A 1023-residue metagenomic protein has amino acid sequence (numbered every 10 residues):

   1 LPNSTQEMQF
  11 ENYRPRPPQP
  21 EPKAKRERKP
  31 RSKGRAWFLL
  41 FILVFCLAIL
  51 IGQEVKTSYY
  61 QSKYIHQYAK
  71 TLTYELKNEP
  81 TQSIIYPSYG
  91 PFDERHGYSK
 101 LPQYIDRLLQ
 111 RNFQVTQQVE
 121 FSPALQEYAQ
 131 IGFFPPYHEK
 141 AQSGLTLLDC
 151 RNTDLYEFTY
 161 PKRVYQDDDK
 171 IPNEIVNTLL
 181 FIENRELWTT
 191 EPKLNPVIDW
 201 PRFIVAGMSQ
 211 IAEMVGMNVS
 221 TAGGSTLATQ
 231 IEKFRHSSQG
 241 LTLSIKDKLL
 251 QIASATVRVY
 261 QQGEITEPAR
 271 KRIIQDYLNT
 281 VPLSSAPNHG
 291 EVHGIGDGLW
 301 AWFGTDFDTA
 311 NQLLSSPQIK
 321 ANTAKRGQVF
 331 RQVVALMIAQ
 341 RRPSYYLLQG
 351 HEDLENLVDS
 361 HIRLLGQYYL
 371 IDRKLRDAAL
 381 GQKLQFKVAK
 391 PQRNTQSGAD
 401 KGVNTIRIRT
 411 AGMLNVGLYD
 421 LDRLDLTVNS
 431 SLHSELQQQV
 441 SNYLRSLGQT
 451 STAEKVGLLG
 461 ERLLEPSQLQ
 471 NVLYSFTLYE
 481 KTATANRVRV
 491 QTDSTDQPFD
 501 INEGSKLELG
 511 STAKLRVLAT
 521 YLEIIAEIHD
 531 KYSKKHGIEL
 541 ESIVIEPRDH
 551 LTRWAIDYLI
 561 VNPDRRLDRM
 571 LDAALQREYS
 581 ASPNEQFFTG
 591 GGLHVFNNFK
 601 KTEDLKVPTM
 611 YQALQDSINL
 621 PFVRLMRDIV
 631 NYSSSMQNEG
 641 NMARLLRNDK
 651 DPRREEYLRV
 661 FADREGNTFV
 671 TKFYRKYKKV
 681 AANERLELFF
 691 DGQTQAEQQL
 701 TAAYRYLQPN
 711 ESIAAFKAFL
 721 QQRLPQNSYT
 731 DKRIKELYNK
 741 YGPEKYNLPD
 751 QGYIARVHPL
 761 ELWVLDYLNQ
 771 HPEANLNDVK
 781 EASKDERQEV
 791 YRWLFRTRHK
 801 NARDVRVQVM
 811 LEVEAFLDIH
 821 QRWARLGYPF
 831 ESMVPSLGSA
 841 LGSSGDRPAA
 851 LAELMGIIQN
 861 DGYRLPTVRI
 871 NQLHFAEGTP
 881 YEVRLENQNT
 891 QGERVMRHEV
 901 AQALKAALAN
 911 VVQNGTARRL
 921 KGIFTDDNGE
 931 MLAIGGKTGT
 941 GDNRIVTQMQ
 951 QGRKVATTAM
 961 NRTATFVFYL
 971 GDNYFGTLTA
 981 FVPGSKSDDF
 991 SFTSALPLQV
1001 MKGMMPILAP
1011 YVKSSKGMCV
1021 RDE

Functional and structural regions predicted by a protein language model:
N3, Q9-L155, S451: N-terminal type II signal-anchor transmembrane helix that functions as the membrane-insertion/stop-transfer segment
A36, A48-K77, T81, F92 (+8 more regions): Non-catalytic, structured segments within soluble enzyme domains
S88-Y89, T159-K162, I252-Y260, S315-K320 (+12 more regions): Flexible glycine/proline-enriched surface loops and loop-helix/loop-strand junctions
R107, R111, T116-A141, C150 (+2 more regions): Conserved catalytic or metal-liganding residues and their short signature motifs at active sites of enzymes
Q118-F134, P192-M214, I295-G298, R376-S397 (+4 more regions): Acidic helix-start/capping segments at beta-turn-to-alpha-helix junctions
N173-R185, L365, V440, L509-S533 (+5 more regions): Active-site SXXK
S430-L478, N486-E503, V517, V561-A573 (+7 more regions): A penicillin-recognizing enzyme superfamily signal
L509-K606, Y746-A774, L865-V883: Short, glycine/proline-biased beta-turn/loop segments that scaffold the active-site neighborhood
